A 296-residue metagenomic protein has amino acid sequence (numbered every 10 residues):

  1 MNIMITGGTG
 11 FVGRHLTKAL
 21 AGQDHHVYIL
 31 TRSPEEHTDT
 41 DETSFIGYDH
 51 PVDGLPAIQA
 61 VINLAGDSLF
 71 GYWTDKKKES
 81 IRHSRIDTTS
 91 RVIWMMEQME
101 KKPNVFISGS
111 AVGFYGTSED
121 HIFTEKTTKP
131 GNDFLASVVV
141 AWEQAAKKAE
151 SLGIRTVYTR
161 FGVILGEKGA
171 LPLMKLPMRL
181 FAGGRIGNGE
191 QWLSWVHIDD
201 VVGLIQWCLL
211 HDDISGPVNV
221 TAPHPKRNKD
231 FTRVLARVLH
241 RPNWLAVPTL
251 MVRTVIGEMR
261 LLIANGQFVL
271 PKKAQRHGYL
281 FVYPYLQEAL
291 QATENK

Functional and structural regions predicted by a protein language model:
I3-Q23: N-terminal Rossmann NAD(P)H-binding glycine-rich loop of SDR-like oxidoreductase domains
E36-R91: NAD(P)H-binding glycine-rich loop region in Rossmannoid oxidoreductase-like domains and their noncatalytic homologs
S90-N132: Conserved Rossmann-fold NAD(P)-dependent oxidoreductase catalytic core, especially the SDR/UDP-sugar
S110, Q144-E167: Conserved beta-loop-beta element that borders a ligand/cofactor-binding pocket
V140, L152-I154, L165-L173, C208-V218: Glycine/proline-rich active-site loop of Rossmann-fold NAD(P)-dependent oxidoreductases
K175-G183, Q191-P225: Alpha-helical substrate-binding/gating segment
H211-E258, Q291, K296: Mid/C-terminal beta-alpha module of Rossmann-like enzyme folds, strongest in SDR-family dehydrogenases/epimerases
L261-K296: C-terminal amphipathic/interface module of NAD(P)-dependent oxidoreductases and related NAD-binding regulators
